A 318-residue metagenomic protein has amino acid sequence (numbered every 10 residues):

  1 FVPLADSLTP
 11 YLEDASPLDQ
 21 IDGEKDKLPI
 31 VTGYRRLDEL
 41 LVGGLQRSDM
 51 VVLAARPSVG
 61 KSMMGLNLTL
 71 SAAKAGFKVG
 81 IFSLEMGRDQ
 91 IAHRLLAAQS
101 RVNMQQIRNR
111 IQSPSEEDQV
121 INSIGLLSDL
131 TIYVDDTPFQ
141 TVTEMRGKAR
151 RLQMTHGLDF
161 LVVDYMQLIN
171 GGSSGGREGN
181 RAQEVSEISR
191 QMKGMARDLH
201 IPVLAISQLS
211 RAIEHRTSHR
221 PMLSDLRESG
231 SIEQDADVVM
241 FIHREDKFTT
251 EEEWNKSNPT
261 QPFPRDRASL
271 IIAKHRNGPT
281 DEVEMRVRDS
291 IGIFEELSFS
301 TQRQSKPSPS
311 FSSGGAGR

Functional and structural regions predicted by a protein language model:
F1-R47, V102, E116-D118, N122-V134 (+4 more regions): Core recognition of P-loop NTPase motor domains used across DNA-transaction enzymes
E39, S71-G157, G171, V283: Cytosolic-facing regulatory segments adjacent to core modules
A55: The Walker A (P-loop) glycine that initiates the GxxxxGKT/S ATP-binding motif of P-loop NTPases
S58: Walker A (P-loop) phosphate-binding loop of P-loop NTPases
K61: Conserved lysine of the Walker
Q105-S113, Y133-F139, G172-S186, I213-S224: Flexible beta-alpha connector loops of hexameric P-loop NTPases
T141-L158, N170, R190-L199, R211-R318: C-terminal regions of RecA-like/P-loop NTPase motor modules
L158-A205: Helical hairpin unit composed of two closely spaced alpha helices linked by a short loop
